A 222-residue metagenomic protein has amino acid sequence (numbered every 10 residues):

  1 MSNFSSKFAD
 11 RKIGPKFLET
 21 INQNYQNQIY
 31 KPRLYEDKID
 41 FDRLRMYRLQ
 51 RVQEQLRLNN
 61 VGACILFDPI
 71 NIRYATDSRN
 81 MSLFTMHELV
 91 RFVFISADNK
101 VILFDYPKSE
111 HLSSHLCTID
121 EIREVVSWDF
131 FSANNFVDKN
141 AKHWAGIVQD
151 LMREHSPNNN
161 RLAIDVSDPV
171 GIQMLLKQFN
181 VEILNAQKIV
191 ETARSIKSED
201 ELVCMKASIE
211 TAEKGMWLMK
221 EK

Functional and structural regions predicted by a protein language model:
M1-K214: A composition/biophysics-driven feature that prefers long, compositionally simple stretches
K220-K222: C-terminal helix-coil-helix/basic helical segment that borders enzyme active sites and/or dimer interfaces and provides
